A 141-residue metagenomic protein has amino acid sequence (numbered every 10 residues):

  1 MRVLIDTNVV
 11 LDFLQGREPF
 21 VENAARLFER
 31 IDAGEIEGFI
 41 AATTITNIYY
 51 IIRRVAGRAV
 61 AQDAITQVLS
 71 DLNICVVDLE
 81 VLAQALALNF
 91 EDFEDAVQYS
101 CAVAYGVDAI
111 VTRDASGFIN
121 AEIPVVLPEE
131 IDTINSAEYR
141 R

Functional and structural regions predicted by a protein language model:
M1-I40, R53-D63, N120, D132-R141: Short, well-structured N-terminal submotif of metal-dependent ribonuclease cores
R2, D71, S100-R141: Acidic, PIN/NYN-like endoribonuclease modules and their adjacent C-terminal/linker elements
N8-V9, T43, E80, S116: Alpha-helix/helix-capping structural signal
V9, N47-I48, Q84: A general alpha-helix detector
R17, V55-R58, D71, C75 (+1 more regions): Residues at alpha-helix boundaries and the short loops/turns that link adjacent helices
F39, C75, V126: General small-molecule cofactor/ligand-binding pocket signal
N73-A115: Active-site neighborhoods of divalent-metal-dependent phosphate/nucleic-acid chemistry enzymes
